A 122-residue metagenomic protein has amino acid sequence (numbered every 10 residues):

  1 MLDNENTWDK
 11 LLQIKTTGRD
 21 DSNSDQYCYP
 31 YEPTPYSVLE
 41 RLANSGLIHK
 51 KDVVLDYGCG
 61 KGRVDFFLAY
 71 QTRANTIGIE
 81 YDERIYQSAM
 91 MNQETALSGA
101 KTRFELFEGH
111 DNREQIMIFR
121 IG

Functional and structural regions predicted by a protein language model:
M1-H49: S-adenosyl-L-methionine
K51-G60: Conserved class I S-adenosyl-L-methionine
G62-F66: Glycine-rich SAM-binding Motif I of class I
A69-Y70: Gly/Ala-rich phosphate-binding loop of Rossmann-like dinucleotide-binding domains, activating on the conserved
A74-I79: Short beta-strand element of Class I
D82: Conserved SAM/SAH-binding beta-strand->alpha-helix loop
Y86-Q87: Short alpha-helix immediately C-terminal to the canonical SAM-binding loop
M90-I118: S-adenosyl-L-methionine
